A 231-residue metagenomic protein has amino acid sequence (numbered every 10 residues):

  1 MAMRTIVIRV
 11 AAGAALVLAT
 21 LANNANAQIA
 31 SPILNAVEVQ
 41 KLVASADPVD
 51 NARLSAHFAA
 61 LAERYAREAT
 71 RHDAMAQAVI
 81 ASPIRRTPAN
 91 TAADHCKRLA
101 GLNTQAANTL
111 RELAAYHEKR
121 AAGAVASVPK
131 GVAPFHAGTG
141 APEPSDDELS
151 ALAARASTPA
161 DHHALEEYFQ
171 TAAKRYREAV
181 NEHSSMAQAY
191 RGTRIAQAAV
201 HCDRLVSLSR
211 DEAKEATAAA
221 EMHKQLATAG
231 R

Functional and structural regions predicted by a protein language model:
M1-I6: N-terminal secretory signal peptides that target proteins for export/translocation
R9-L21: Bacterial N-terminal signal peptides
A25-A74, A78, D94, R98-G101 (+1 more regions): Immediate post-signal-peptide N-terminus of mature secreted/exported proteins
V37-L42, E68-H95, D146-S150, R177-D203: Short E/K-rich amphipathic alpha-helical oligomerization segments
A46, Y116-G192: Extended amphipathic alpha-helical interaction segments
N51, S55-F58, A62-Y65, A69-I80 (+7 more regions): Non-transmembrane amphipathic alpha-helical segments
S55, C96, E166, C202 (+1 more regions): Hydrophobic packing residues in well-ordered alpha-helices of helical domains and bundles
C96-A124, Y176, L208-R231: Amphipathic alpha-helical coiled-coil segments
